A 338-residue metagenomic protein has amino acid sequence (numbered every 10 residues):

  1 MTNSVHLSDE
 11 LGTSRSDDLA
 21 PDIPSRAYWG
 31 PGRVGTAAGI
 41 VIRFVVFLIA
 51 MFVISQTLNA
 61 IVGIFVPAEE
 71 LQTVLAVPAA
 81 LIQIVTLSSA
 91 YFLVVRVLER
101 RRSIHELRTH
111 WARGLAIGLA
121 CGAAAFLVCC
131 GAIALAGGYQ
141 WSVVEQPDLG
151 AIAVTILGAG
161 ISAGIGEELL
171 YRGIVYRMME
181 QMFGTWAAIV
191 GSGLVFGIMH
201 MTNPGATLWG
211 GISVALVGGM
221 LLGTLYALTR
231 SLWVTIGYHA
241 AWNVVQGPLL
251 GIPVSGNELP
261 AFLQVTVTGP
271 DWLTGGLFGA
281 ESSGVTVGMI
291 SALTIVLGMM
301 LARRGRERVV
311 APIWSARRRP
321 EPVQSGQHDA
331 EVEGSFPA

Functional and structural regions predicted by a protein language model:
M1-S103, G247-A338: N-terminal, membrane-interfacial amphipathic/helix-forming hydrophobic leader that caps and precedes the first
I23-A27, G166-G191, T224-S231: Membrane-interface helix/loop boundary segments of multi-pass membrane proteins
V41, V45, V77, L115-A120 (+5 more regions): Hydrophobic alpha-helical transmembrane segments
V45-A50, I117-A125, L232-I252: Hydrophobic alpha-helical membrane-insertion segments
L58-P78, E99-L169, Y176-Q181, V310 (+1 more regions): Juxtamembrane helix-loop-helix connectors linking adjacent transmembrane helices in multi-pass membrane enzymes
W111-A112, L149, F183-A187, L208 (+1 more regions): Membrane-helix interface segments
F126-L127, G160, G164, G184-M201 (+1 more regions): Small-polar-interrupted transmembrane alpha-helices in polytopic inner-membrane proteins
W141-E145, H200-W209: Membrane-interface helix caps and helix-loop-helix hairpins in membrane proteins
